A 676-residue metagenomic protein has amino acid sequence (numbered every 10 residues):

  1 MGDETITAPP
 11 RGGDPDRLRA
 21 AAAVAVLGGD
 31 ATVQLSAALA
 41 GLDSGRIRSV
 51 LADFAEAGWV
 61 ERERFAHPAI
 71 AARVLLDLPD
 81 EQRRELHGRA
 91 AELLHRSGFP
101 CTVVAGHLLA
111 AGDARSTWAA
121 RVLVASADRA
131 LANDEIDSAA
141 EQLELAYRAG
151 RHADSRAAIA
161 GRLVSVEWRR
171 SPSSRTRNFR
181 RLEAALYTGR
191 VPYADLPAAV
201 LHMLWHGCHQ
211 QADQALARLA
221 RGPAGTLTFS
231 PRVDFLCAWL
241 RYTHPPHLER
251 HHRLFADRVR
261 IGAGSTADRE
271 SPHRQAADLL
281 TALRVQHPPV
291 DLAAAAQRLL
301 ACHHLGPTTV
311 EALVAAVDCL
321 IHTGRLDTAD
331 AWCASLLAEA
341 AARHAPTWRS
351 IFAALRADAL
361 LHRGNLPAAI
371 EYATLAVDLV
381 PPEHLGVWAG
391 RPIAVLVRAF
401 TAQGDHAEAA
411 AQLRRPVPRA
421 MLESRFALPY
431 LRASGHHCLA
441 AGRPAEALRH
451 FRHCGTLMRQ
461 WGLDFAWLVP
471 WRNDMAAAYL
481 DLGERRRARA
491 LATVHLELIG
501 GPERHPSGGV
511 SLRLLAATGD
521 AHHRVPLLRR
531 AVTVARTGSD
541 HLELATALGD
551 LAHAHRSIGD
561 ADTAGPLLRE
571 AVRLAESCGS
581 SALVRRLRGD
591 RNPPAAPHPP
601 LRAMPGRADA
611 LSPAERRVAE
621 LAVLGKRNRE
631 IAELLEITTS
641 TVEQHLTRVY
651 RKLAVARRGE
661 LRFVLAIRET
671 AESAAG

Functional and structural regions predicted by a protein language model:
M1-E141: Short secondary-structure boundary elements
G2-P10, R73, A596-R607, Q644: Short, Lys/Arg-enriched N-terminal segment that forms or immediately precedes the first helix of a structured domain
T7, A22, A71-L76, E92 (+22 more regions): Amphipathic alpha-helical repeat scaffolds
L18, P526, D550, H598-G676: Helix-turn-helix DNA-binding segment
L42, E56-E61, A66-H67, D137 (+5 more regions): Helix-coil-helix junctions within alpha-helical repeat/solenoid scaffolds
D43, H247, H287-P288, T638 (+1 more regions): Short coil turns linking two alpha-helices in DNA-binding domains
R46, T102, A127, D134-L143 (+3 more regions): Internal alpha-solenoid helical repeat scaffolds
A72-E85, L109-R121, R148-L163, A185-Y193 (+2 more regions): Intrinsically disordered, charged and Pro/Gly-enriched terminal/linker segments that flank large helical-solenoid
